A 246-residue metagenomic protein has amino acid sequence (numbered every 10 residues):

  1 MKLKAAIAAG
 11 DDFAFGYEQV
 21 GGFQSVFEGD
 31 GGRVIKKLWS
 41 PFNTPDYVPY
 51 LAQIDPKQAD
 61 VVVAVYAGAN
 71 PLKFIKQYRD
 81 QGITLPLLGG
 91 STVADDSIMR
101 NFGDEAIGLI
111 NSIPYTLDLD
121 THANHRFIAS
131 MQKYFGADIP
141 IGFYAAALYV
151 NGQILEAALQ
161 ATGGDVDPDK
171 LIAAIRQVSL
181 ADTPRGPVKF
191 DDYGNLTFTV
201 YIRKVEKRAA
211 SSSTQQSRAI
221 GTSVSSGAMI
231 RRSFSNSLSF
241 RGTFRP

Functional and structural regions predicted by a protein language model:
M1-P246: Extracytosolic ligand-binding ectodomains
